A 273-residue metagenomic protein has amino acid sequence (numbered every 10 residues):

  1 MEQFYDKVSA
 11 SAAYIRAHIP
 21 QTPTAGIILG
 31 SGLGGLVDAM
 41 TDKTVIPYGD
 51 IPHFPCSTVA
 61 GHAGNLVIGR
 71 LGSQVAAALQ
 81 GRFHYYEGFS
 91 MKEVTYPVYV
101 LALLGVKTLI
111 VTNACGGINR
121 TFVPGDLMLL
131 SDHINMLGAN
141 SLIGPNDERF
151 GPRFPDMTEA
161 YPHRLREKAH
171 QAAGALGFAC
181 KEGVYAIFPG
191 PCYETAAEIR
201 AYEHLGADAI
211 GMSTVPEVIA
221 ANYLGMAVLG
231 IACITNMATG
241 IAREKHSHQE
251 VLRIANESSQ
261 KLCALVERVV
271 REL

Functional and structural regions predicted by a protein language model:
M1-M157: Metabolite-binding pocket within alpha/beta catalytic cores that recognizes anionic/polar moieties
Y14, H18, R164, K168-F178 (+1 more regions): Generic non-transmembrane alpha-helical segments
A102-G105, E203, N222: Non-catalytic positions within long, well-ordered alpha-helices that form the structural scaffold/packing of enzyme
K107-T108, D208, A227: Short acidic/polar active-site loop segments enriched in Thr and Asp
Q171-D208: Active-site/ligand-binding-proximal alpha/beta "capping" segment
M212-E250: Zn-dependent metallopeptidase/amidohydrolase metal-coordination segment
T239-L273: His/Asp/Glu-rich mid-to-C-terminal helical/loop segments that flank catalytic regions of hydrolases
